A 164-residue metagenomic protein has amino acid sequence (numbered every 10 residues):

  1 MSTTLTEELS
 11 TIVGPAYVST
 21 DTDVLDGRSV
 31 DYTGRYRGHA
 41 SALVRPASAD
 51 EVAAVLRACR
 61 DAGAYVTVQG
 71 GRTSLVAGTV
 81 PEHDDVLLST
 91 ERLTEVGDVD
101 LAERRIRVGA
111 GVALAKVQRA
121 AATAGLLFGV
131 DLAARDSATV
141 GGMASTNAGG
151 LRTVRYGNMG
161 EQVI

Functional and structural regions predicted by a protein language model:
M1-Y32, H39, D61-A64: N-terminal accessory segments
L9, G34-V66, D84, T90-L132 (+2 more regions): N-terminal glycine-rich flavin-associated loop
S137-G141: Beta-rich nucleic-acid/ligand-interaction surfaces
